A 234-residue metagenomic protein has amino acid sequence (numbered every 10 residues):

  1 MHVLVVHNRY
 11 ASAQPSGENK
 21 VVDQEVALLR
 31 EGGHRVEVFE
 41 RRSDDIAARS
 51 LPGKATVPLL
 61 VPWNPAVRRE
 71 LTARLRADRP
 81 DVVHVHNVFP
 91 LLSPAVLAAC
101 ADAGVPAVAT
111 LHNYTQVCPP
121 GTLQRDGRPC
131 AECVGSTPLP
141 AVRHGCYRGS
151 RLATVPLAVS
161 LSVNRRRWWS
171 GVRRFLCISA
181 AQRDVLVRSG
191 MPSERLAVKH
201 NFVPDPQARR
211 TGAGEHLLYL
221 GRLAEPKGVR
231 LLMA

Functional and structural regions predicted by a protein language model:
M1-R42, R76-D78, V96-P106: N-terminal subdomain of nucleotide-sugar transferases
V5, R74-L92, P106-T115: Short N-terminal targeting/anchoring amphipathic segment
V6, T110-L111, I178, K199: Generic beta-sheet signal
A11-Q14, P90, Y219-P226: Nucleotide-sugar-dependent glycosyltransferase donor-binding/catalytic pocket residues
R41-A73, V85, H144-L157: A short, charged, and often flexible helix/loop element on the N-terminal side of the glycosyltransferase catalytic
D102, T115, G127-F175, D184: Membrane-proximal helix-turn-helix segments that form the acceptor-binding/catalytic region of lipid-linked
L176, Q207-K227, M233: Conserved donor-binding/catalytic core segment of Leloir-type glycosyltransferases
A181, F202: Carbohydrate-associated surface elements
